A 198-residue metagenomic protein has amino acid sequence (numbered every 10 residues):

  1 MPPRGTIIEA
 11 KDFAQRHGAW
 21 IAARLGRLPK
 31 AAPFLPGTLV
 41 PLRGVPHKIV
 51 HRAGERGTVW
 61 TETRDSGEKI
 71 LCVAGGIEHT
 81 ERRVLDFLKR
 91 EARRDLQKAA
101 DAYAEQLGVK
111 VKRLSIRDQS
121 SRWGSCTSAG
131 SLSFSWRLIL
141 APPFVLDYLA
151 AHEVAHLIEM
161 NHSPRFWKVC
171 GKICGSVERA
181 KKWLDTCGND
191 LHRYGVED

Functional and structural regions predicted by a protein language model:
M1-Y148, L157-D198: Active-site-proximal or metal-binding-adjacent scaffold patches in catalytic folds
E153: Walker B catalytic acidic pair
